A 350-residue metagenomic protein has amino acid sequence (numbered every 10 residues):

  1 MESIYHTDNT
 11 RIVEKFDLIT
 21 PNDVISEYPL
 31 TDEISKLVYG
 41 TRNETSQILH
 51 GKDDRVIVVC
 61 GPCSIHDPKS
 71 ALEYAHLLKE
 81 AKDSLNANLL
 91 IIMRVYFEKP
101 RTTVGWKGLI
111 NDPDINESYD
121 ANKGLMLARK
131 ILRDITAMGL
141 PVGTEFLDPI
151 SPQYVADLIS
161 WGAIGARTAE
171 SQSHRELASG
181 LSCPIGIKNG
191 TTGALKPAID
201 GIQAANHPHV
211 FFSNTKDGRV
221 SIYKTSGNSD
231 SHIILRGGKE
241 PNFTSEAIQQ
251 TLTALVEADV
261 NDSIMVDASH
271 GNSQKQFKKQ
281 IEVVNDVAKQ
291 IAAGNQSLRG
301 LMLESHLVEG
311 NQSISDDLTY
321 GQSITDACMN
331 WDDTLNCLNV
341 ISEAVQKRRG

Functional and structural regions predicted by a protein language model:
E2-D8, A75, N88-F243, A247-I248 (+7 more regions): Active-site-facing alpha/beta catalytic cores
T10-L49: N- or domain-start disorder-to-order transition segments that initiate the globular core
T20-P29, T225-G237, L318: Gly-rich Lys/Arg/Thr-decorated short loops/hinges at beta-loop-alpha junctions or inter-strand turns that position
S46-D54, V256-V260, R349: Glycine-rich phosphate/diphosphate-binding loops that line cofactor/substrate pockets in enzymes
I57-S70, D326: Conserved phosphate/anionic-ligand binding catalytic regions in large, soluble enzymes, centered on
G61, V266, N330: Conserved, mostly hydrophobic/aromatic
H306-K347: Internal helix-turn-beta structural module
